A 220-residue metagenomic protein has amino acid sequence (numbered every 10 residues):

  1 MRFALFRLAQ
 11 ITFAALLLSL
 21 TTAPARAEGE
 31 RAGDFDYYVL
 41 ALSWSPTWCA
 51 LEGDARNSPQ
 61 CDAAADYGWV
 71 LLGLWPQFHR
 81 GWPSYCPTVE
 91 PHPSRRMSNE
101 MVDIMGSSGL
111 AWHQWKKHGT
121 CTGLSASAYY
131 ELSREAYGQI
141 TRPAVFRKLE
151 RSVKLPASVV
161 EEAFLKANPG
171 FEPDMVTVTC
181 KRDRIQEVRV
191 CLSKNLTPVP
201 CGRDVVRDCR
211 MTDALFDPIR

Functional and structural regions predicted by a protein language model:
M1-F6: N-terminal secretory signal peptides that target proteins for export/translocation
A9-L20: Bacterial N-terminal signal peptides
A23-A27: Sec/Tat signal peptide C-region and signal peptidase I cleavage site
E30: Metal/cofactor- and membrane transport-associated sequence elements
D34-Y38: Short structural boundary motif marking the start of a folded domain
V39-A41, G53-R220: Domain-level detector of nuclease and nuclease-like folds in predominantly extracellular/periplasmic contexts
L42-C49: Short polar catalytic/cofactor-binding loops
